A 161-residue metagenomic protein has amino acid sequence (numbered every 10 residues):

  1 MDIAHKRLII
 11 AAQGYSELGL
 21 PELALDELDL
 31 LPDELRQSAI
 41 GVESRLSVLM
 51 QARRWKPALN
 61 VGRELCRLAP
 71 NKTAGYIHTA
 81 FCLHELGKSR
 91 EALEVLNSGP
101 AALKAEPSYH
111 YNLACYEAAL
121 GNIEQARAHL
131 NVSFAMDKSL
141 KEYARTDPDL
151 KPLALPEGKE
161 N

Functional and structural regions predicted by a protein language model:
I3, Q37, N71, A105-E106 (+2 more regions): Short coil loop/turn residues that delineate tetratricopeptide repeat
I3-E34, I40-Q51: Alpha-helical segment of the N-proximal tetratricopeptide repeat
I10, S44, H78, N112 (+1 more regions): "A position-specific structural signal for the A-helix of alpha-solenoid helical repeats
E17-L18, Q51, E85, A119 (+1 more regions): Register position in tetratricopeptide repeats
L25, P32-D33, C66-R67, P100-A101 (+2 more regions): A conserved position within tetratricopeptide repeats
A39-S108: Alpha-helical adaptor scaffolds
A118-E142: TPR/TPR-like (Sel1-like) alpha-helical repeat modules
A135-N161: Terminal, low-structured helical/coil segments at or just beyond the last alpha-helical repeat
